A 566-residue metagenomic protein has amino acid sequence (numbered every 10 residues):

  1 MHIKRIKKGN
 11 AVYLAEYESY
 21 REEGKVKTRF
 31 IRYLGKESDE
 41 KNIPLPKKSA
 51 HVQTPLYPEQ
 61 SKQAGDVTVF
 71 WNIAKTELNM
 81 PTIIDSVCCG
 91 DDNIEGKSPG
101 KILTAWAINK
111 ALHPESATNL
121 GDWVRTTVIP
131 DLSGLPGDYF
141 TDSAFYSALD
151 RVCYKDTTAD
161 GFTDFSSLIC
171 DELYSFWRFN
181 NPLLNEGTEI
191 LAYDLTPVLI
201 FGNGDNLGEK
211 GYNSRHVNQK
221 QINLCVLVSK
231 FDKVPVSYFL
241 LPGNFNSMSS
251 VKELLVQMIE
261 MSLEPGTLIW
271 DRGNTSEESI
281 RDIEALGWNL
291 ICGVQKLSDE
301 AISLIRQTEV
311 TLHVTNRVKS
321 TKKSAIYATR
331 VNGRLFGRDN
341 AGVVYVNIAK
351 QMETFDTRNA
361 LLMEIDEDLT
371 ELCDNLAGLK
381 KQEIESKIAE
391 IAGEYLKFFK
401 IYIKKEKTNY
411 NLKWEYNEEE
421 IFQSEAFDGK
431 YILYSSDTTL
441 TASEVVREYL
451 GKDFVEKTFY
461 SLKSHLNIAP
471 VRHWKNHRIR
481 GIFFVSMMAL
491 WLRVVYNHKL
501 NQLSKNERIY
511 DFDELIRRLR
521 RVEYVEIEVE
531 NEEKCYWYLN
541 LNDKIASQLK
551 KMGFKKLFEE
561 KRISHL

Functional and structural regions predicted by a protein language model:
M1-G204, C225-N244, K252, E420-S424 (+1 more regions): Dynamic "connector" segments at or just before major functional cores
G24-K25, E115-G121, D131-S133, I200-N203 (+13 more regions): Short helix/loop capping segments that flank catalytic or ligand/cofactor-binding pockets
K220, S237-L240, L286-E448, R517-L566: An anionic, glycine-rich sequence signature occurring as long contiguous blocks
M248-P265: Short, basic/hydrophobic alpha-helical segments
I259-E260, I280-N289: Short, surface-exposed basic-aromatic patches at helix termini and helix-loop junctions that form
I269-E278, K296-D299, H477-I479: Acidic, metal-coordinating catalytic cores used for nucleic-acid/nucleotide bond scission and strand-transfer chemistry
V445-R472: Short amphipathic alpha-helical "interface-anchor" segments enriched in bulky aromatics
K475-Y496: Basic, amphipathic alpha-helical segments enriched in Lys/Arg and hydrophobic/aromatic residues
